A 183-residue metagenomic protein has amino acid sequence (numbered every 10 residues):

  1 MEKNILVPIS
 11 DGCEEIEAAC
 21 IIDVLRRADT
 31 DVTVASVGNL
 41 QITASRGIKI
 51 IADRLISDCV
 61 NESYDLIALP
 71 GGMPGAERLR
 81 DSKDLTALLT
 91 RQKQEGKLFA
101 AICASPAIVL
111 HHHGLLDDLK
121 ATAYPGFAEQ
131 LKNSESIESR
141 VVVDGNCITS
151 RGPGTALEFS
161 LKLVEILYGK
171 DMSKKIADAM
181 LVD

Functional and structural regions predicted by a protein language model:
M1-F99, A107-H112, D117, A128-E138 (+1 more regions): Extended, subdomain-level signal for the structured scaffold at the beginning of enzyme domains
C103: Catalytic, metal-anchored helix/loop core of enzyme active sites in primary metabolism
A121: Anionic-ligand binding patches
Y124: Catalytic cores of processing enzymes, dominated by hydrolases/peptidases, characterized by acidic/His-rich
V142-C147: Beta-strand-turn-beta hairpins that frame and shape the catalytic cleft of phosphate-ester-processing enzymes
